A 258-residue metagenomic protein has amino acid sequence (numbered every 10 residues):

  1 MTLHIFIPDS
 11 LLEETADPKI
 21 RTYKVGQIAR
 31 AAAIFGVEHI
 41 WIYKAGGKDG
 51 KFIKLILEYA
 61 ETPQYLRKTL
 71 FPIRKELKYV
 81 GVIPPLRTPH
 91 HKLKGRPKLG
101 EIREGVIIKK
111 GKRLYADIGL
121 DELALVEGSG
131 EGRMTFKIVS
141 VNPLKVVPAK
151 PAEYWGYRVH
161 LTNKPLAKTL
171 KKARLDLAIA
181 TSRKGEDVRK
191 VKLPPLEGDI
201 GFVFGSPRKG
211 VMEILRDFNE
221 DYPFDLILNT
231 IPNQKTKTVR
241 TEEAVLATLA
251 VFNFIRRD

Functional and structural regions predicted by a protein language model:
M1-D258: Post-transcriptional modification and biogenesis factors for structured RNAs of the translation apparatus
